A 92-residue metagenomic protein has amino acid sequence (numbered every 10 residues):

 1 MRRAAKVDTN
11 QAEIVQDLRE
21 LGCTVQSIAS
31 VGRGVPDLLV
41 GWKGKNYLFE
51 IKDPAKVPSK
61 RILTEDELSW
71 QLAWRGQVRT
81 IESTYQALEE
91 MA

Functional and structural regions predicted by a protein language model:
M1-A92: Catalytic phosphate/metal-binding cores of nucleic-acid and nucleotide-processing enzymes, i.e., regions that mediate
